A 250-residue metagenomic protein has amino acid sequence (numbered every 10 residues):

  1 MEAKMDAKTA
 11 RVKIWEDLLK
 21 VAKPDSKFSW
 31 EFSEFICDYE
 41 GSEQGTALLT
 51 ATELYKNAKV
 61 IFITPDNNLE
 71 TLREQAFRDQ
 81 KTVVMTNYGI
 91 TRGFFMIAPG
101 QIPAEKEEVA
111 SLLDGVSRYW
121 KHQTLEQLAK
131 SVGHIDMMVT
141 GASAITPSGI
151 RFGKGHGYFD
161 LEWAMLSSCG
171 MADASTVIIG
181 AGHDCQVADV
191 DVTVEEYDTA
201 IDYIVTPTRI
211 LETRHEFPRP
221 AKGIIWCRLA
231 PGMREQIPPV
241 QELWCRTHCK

Functional and structural regions predicted by a protein language model:
E2-I36, L48-N57, D79-T82, T91-K250: Surface-exposed, charge/polar-rich loops and edge strands
I61-F77, K81-G89: Extended, H/D-rich, highly charged conserved domains that either
